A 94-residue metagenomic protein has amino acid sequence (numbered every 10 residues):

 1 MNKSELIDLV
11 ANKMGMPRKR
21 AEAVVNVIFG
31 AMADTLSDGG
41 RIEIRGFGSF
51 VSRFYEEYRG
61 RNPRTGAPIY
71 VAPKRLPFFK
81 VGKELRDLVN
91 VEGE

Functional and structural regions predicted by a protein language model:
M1-E94: Strongly charged
